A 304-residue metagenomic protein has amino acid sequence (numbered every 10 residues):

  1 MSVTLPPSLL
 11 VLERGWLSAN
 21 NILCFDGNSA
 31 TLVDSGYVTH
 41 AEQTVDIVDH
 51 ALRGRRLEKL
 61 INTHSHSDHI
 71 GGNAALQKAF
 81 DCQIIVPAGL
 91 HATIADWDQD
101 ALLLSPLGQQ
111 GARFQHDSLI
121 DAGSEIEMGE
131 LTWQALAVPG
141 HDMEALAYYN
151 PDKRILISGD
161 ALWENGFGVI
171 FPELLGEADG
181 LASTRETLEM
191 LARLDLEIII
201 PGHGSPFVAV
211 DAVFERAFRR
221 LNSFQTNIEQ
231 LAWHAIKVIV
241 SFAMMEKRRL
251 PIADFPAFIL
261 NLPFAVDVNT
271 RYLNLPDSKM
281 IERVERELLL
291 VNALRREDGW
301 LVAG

Functional and structural regions predicted by a protein language model:
M1-R55, A147-G159, E164: Conserved beta-strand hairpin/beta-sheet module of binuclear metal-dependent hydrolase folds, prominently
L10, I61, I85, S118-I120 (+3 more regions): Hydrophobic/aromatic beta-strand patches that form the interior of the parallel beta-sheet core in alpha/beta enzyme
C24, D34, T44, H64 (+8 more regions): Divalent metal-coordination and catalytic microenvironments
A30, Y37-T39, T132-P139, M143-E229: Metallo-beta-lactamase
T39-E42, D49-M128: Active-site HxH/HxHxD metal-binding segment of metal-dependent hydrolases
H40, S118, D179-S183, P276 (+1 more regions): Soluble or luminal CAZymes and related metallo-dependent hydrolases
A232-G304: C-terminal regulatory/interaction regions
